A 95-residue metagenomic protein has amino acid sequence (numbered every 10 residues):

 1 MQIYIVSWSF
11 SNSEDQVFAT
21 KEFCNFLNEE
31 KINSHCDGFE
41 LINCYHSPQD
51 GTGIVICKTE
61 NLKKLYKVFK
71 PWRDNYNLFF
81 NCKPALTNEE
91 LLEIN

Functional and structural regions predicted by a protein language model:
M1-T52, E60-K64, A85-N95: Short S/T/G/P-rich N-terminal loop/turn motif that feeds into the first structured element of a domain
L65-D74: Short amphipathic alpha-helices in soluble, non-transmembrane regions that often serve as interface/regulatory elements
N75-T87: Conserved short beta-strand edge segments in small beta-sheet-based binding/regulatory domains
